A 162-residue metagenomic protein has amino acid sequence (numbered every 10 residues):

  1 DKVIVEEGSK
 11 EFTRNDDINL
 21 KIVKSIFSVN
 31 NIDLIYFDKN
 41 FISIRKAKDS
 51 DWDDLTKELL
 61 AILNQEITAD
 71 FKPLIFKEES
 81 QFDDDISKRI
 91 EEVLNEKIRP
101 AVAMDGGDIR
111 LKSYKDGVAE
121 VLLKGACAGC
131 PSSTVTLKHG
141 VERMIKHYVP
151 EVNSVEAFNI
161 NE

Functional and structural regions predicted by a protein language model:
D1-E162: Domain-level signature for proteins that mediate thiol-based redox and metal-cofactor handling
